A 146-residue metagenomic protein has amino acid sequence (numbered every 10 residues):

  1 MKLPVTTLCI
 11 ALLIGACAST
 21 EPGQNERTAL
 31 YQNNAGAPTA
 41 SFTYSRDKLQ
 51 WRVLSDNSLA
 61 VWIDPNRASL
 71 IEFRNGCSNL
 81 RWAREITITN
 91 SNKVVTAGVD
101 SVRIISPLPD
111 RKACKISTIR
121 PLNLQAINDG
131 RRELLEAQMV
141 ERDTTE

Functional and structural regions predicted by a protein language model:
M1-T7: Bacterial N-terminal signal peptides that target proteins for export
V5, R46, C77, N90-N92: Solvent-exposed, flexible loop/coil residues
T6, K48-Q50, L108: Residues embedded in well-ordered secondary-structure elements
A11, L70-I71, L108: Processing junctions and N-termini across compartments
I14-A16: C-terminal motif of bacterial Sec signal peptides marking the signal peptidase cleavage site
A18-A83, L135, V140-D143: N-terminal secretory signal peptides
N79-T145: Helix-rich interaction surfaces within compact, conserved domain-sized segments that mediate assembly or partner
